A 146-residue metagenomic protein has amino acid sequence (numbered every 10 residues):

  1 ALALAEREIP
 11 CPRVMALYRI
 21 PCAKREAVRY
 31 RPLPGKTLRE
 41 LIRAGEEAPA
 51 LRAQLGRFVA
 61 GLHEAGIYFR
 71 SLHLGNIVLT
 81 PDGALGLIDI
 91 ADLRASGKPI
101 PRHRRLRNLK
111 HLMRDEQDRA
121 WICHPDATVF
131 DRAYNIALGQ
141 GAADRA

Functional and structural regions predicted by a protein language model:
A1-T37, Q54-A65, F69: Conserved ATP-binding subdomain of kinase catalytic cores across diverse folds
P12-M15, G75, K110: A short, local hydrophobic-aromatic micro-motif
P32, L79-T80: Conserved hydrophobic "DFG−1" position in protein kinase catalytic cores
T37-E46: AlphaC helix of the protein kinase catalytic domain
A48-R52: Short alpha-helical scaffold element within the canonical Hanks-type protein kinase domain
L72-L79: Hydrophobic residue at the +6 position relative to the catalytic HRD Asp in the kinase catalytic loop
P81-L85: Active-site beta-strand-loop-beta-strand hairpin of nuclease catalytic cores that positions key catalytic residues
G86-A146: C-lobe/activation-segment region of protein kinase-like
